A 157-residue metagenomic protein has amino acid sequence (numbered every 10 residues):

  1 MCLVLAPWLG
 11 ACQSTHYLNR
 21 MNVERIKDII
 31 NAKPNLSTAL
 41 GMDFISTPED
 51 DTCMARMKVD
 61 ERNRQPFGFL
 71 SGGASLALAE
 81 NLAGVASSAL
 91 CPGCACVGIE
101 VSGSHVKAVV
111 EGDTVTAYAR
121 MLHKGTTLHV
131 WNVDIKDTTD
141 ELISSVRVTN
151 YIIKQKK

Functional and structural regions predicted by a protein language model:
L3, C12-K157: Terminal targeting signals and extreme-terminal segments of soluble enzymes
